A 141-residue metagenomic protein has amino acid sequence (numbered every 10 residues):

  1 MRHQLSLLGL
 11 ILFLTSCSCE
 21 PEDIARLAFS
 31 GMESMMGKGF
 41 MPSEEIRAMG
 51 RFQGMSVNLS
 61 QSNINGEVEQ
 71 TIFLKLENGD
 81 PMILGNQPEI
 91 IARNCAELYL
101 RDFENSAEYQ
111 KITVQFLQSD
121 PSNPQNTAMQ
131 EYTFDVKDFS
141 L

Functional and structural regions predicted by a protein language model:
M1-C17: Sec-dependent bacterial lipoprotein signal peptides
L5-L7, G39, L84: Hydrophobic alpha-helical segments and their boundary regions
S6, A92-A96, I112-V114: Conserved short hydrophobic patches within well-ordered secondary structure
L8-I11, T71, K75, P88-A92: Alpha-helical context
C19-I24: Signal peptide cleavage region of secreted peptide precursors
A25-G79, E104-L141: Polar/charged, Gly/Pro-rich intrinsically disordered segments
L84-A107: Short, non-transmembrane amphipathic alpha-helical segments
